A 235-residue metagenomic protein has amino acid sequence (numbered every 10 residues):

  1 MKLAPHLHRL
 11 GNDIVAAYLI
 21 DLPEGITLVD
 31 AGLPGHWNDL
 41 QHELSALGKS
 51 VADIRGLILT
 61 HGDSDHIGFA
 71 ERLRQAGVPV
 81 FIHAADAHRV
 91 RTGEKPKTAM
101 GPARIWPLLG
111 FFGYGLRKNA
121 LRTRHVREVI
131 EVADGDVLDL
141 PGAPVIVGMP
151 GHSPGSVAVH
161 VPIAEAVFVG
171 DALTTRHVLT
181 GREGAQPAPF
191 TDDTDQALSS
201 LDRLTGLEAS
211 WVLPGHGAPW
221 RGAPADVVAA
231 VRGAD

Functional and structural regions predicted by a protein language model:
M1-L47, V51, A158-T174: Conserved beta-strand hairpin/beta-sheet module of binuclear metal-dependent hydrolase folds, prominently
L3, Q75-A76, E208: Short, structured coil segments at secondary-structure junctions
V15, G35, S64-D65, H88 (+2 more regions): Short alpha-helical
T27-V29, I58, V80, A166-F168 (+1 more regions): Residue-level marker for buried hydrophobic side chains located in beta-strands that build the well-ordered beta-sheet
L33-G35, L121-R127, V137-D139, A143-P150 (+1 more regions): Metallo-beta-lactamase
S45-I130: Active-site HxH/HxHxD metal-binding segment of metal-dependent hydrolases
R221-D235: Short, electropositive alpha-helical surface patch
